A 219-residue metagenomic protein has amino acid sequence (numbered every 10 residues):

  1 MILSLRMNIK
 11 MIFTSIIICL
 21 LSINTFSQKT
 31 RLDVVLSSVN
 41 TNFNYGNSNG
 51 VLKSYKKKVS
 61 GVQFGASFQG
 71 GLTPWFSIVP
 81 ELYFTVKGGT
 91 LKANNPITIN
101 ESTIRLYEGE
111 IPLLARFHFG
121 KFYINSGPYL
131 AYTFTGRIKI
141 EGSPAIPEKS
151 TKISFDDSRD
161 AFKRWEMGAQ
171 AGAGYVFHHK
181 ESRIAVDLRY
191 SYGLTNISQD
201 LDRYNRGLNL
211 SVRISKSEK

Functional and structural regions predicted by a protein language model:
M1-V35, V212-E218: Bacterial Sec-dependent N-terminal signal peptides
S27, T73-W75, F119-F122, H178-K180 (+1 more regions): Outer-membrane beta-barrel channels and translocator barrels
Q28-G70: Short glycine/proline- and aromatic-enriched beta-strand/turn motifs that initiate or cap beta-hairpins
Q28-T30, K58-V62, R105-G109, G120 (+2 more regions): Residues that define the transmembrane beta-barrel architecture of outer-membrane proteins
V34-S38, F64-L72, L82-F84, I111-F117 (+4 more regions): Residues on the lipid-exposed face of transmembrane beta-strands in outer-membrane beta-barrel proteins
V39-F43, T85-G89, A131-T135, S191-T195 (+1 more regions): Structural signature of outer-membrane beta-barrel domains
F43-K56, V86-Y107, F134-W165, S198-D200 (+1 more regions): Flexible, solvent-exposed loop segments that connect beta-strands
D157, E166-A169, G174-K219: Predominantly the C-terminal beta-signal and adjacent terminal strand-loop region of outer-membrane beta-barrel
